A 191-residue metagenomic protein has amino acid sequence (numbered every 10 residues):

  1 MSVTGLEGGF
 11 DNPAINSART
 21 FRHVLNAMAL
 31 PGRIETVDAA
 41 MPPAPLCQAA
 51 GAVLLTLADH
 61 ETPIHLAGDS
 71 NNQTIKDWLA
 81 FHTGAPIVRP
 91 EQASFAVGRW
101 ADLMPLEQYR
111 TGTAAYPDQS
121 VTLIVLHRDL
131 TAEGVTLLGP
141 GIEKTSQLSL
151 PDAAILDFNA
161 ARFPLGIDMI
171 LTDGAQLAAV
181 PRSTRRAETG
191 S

Functional and structural regions predicted by a protein language model:
M1-P63, A67-S70, F81, A175 (+2 more regions): N-terminal, charge-rich interaction modules
E61-T62, N72-S191: Internal, well-folded beta-alpha domain core
